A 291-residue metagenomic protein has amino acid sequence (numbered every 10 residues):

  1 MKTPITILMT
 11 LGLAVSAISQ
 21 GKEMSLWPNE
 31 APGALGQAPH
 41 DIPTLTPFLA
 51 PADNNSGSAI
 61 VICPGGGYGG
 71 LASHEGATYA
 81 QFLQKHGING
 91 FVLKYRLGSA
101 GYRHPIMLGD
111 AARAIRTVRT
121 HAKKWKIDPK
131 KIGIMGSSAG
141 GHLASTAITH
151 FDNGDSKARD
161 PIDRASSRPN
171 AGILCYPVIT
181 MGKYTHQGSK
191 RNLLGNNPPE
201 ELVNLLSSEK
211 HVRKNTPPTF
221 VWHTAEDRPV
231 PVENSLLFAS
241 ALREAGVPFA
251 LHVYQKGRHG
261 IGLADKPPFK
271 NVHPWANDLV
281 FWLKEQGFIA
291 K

Functional and structural regions predicted by a protein language model:
Q20-N54: N-terminal cap/lid segment of alpha/beta-hydrolase-fold proteins
N29, P161, P177-H211, P217: Mobile cap/lid helix-loop segments that gate and shape the active-site cleft of serine hydrolases
Q37, T46-F48, W222, V232 (+1 more regions): C-terminal catalytic histidine-bearing segment of alpha/beta-hydrolase fold enzymes
S56-G65: Short beta-strand element of the alpha/beta-hydrolase
P64-G69, A225: Active-site glycine-rich loops that stabilize anionic/oxyanionic intermediates across multiple enzyme folds
A72-S73, A77-T78, L93-P129, P267-V272: Catalytic nucleophile-loop/oxyanion-hole region of alpha/beta-hydrolase and closely related hydrolase-like folds
R113-H186, V203-N204: Primarily recognizes the serine-hydrolase "nucleophile elbow" in alpha/beta-hydrolase and SGNH/GDSL folds
V221-H223, D227: Short beta-strand/loop motif that positions the catalytic acidic residue of the alpha/beta-hydrolase fold
